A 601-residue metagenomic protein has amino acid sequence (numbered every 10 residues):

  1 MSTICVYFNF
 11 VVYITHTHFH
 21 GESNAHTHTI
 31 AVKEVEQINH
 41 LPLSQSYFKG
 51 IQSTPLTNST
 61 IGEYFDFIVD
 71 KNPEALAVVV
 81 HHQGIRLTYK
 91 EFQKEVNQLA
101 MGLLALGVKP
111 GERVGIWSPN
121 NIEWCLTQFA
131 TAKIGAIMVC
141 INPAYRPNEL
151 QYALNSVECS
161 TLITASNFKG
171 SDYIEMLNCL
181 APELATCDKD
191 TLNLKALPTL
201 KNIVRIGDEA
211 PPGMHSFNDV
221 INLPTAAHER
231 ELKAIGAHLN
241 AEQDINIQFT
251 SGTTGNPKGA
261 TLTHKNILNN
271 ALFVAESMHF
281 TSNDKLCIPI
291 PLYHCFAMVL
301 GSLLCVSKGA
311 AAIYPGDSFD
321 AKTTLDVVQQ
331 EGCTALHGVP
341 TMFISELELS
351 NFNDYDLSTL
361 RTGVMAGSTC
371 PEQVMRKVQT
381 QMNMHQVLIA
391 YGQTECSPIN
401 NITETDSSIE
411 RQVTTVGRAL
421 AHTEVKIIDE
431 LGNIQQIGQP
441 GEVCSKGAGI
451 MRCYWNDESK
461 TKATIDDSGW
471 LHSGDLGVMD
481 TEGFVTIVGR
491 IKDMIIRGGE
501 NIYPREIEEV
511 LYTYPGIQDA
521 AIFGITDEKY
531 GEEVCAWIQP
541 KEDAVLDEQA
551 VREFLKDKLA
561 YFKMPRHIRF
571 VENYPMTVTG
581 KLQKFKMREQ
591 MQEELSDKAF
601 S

Functional and structural regions predicted by a protein language model:
N24, I30-K33, L106, I134-N222 (+1 more regions): Structural core segment of the AMP-binding/adenylate-forming
N39-Q45, Y64-T88, A210-P211: AMP-dependent adenylate-forming
T57, E74-F129, R146-Q151, S216-T225 (+2 more regions): Conserved AMP-binding/adenylate-forming core of the ANL superfamily
P73-L76, A196-L200, V204-P211, H215-F249 (+2 more regions): Conserved pre-ATP/AMP-binding loop-to-beta segment of ANL
R86-K90, G236-N269: Conserved AMP-binding A3 loop
Y145-N155, L162-S166, L336, L431 (+7 more regions): AMP-binding/adenylate-forming catalytic core of the ANL superfamily
I221-N222, Q330-G338, L347-R411, E424: Gly/Ser/Thr-rich phosphate-binding loop
L268-K285, C295-A335, L349: Conserved AMP-binding/adenylation subdomain of ANL enzymes
